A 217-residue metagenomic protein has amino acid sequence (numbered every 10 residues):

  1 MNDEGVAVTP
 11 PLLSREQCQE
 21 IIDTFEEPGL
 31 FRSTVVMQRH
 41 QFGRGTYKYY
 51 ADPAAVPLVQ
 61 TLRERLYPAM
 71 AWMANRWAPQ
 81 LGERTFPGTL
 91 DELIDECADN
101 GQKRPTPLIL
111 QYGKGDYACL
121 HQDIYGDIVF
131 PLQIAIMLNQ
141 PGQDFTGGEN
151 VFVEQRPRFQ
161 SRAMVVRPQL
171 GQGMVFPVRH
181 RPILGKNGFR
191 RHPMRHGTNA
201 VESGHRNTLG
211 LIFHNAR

Functional and structural regions predicted by a protein language model:
M1-L93: Non-heme Fe(II)/2-oxoglutarate
D52-E64, D95, K114-Y117, F130-P131 (+1 more regions): Generic detector of contiguous secondary-structure segments
A78-E83, Q140-T146: Proline-centered turn/helix-capping motifs that create local helix->coil transitions or kinks
Q102-K114: A short glycine-rich, His/Asp/Glu-containing loop-to-beta-strand
P107-I109, I134-I136, L209-F213: A structural signal for short, well-ordered beta-strand segments
Q111-K114, G126-D144: Short, conserved beta-strand element in jelly-roll/cupin
A118-Y125: Histidine-centered catalytic micro-motifs
F130, P141, F145-R217: Catalytic core of Fe(II)/2-oxoglutarate
